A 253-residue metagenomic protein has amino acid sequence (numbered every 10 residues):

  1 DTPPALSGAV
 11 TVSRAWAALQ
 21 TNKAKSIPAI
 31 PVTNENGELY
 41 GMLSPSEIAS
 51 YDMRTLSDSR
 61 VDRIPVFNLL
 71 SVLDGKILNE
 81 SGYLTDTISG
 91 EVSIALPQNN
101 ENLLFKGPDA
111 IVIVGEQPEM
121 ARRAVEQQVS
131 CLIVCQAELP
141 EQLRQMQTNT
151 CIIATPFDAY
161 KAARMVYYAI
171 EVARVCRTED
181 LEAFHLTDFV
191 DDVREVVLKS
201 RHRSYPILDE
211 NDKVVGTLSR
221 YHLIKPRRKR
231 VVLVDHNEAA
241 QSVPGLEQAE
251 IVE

Functional and structural regions predicted by a protein language model:
D1-A5, T11-K23, S44-E101, T150 (+3 more regions): Tandem CBS (Bateman) regulatory domains
L6-G8, W16, S26-S44, C135 (+3 more regions): Cytosolic beta-strand hydrophobic patch enriched in CBS
S13, P118-R122, D191: Amphipathic, non-transmembrane alpha-helical secondary structure
K23-S26, G107-P108, Q128, R201: Short loop/turn motifs at secondary-structure junctions
V32-N34, A49, Q136, P156-F157 (+2 more regions): Proline- and acidic/polar-enriched loop/turn elements at helix boundaries
Q98-C176: Feature captures the catalytic cores and cofactor-binding loops of soluble hydro-lyases/lyases that act on carboxylate
T187-R201: Phosphate-interacting basic helix/loop segments used at nucleotide- and nucleic-acid interfaces
